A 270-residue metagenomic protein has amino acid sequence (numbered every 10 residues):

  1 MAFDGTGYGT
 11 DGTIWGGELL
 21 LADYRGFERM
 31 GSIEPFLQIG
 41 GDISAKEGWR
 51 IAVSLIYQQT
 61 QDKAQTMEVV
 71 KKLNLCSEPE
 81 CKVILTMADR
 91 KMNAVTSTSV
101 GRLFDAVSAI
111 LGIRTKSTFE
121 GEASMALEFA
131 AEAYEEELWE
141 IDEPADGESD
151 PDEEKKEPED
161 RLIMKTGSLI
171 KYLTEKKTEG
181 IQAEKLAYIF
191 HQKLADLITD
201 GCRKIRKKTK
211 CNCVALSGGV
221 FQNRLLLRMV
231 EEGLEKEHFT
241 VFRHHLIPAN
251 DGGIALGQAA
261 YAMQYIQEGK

Functional and structural regions predicted by a protein language model:
M1-L55, D62-K63, D89, A94-T98 (+4 more regions): Active-site histidine-anchored catalytic micro-motif
G5, P35, Y188, L216-G218 (+1 more regions): Short glycine-centered, acidic/aromatic-flanked micro-motifs in structured strand/loop junctions that mark active-site
Y8, A22-R29, Q59-K63, R114 (+3 more regions): Secondary-structure transition/capping motifs at alpha-helix termini and the adjoining loop/turn into the next element
S54-N212, L225-E232: A contiguous, well-structured pocket-lining segment that forms one wall/lid of small-molecule binding clefts in soluble
I56, I254-M263: Structured adenosyl-cofactor binding patch, chiefly the S-adenosyl-L-methionine
A64-K72, A259-K270: Acidic, glycine/GT-rich loop-and beta-edge segments that sit at the periphery of enzyme/chaperone cores
N212-A215, R224, V230-I254: Conserved phosphate-binding/catalytic loops in two-lobed NTP-binding clefts
